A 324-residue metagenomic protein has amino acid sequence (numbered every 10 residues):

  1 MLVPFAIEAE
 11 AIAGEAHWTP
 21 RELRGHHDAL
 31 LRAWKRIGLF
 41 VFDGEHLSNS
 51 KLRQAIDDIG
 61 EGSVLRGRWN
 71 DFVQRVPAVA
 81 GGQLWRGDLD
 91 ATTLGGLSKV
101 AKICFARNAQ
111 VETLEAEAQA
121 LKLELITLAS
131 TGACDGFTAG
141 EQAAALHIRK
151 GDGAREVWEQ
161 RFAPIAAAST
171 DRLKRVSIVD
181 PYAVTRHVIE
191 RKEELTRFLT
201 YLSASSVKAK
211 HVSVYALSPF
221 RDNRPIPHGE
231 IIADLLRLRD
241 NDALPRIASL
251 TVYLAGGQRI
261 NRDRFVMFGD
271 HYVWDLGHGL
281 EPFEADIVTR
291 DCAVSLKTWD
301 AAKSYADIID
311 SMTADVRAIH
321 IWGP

Functional and structural regions predicted by a protein language model:
M1-R155, F162, A166, T170 (+1 more regions): PLD/PLD-like phosphodiesterase catalytic module centered on the HKD motif
V179-A183, L217-P219: Structural motif
Y182-V184, L280-E281: Short acidic/polar capping segments at secondary-structure boundaries
T185-V188, D222-R224: A generic structural signal for short coil/turn motifs at secondary-structure boundaries
